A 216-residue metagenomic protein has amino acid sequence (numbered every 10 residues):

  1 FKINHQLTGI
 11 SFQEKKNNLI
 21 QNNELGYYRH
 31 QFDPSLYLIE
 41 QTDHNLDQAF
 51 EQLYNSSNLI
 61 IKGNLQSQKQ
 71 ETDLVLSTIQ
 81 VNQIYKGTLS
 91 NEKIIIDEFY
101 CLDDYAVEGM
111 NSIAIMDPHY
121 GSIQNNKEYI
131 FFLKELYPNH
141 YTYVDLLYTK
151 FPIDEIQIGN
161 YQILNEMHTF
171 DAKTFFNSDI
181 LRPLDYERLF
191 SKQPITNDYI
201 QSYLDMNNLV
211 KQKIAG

Functional and structural regions predicted by a protein language model:
F1-D33, M110-G216: Netrin-like (NTR/C345C) domain of secreted extracellular proteins
P34-Q52: Short glycine/threonine/proline-enriched tight-turn/helix- or strand-capping micro-motif at secondary-structure
E51-K62: Short coil-to-beta-strand transition motifs
Q70-Q80: Short aromatic-glycine-enriched beta-strand elements
L89-H119: Beta-strand/loop nucleic-acid-binding surfaces
